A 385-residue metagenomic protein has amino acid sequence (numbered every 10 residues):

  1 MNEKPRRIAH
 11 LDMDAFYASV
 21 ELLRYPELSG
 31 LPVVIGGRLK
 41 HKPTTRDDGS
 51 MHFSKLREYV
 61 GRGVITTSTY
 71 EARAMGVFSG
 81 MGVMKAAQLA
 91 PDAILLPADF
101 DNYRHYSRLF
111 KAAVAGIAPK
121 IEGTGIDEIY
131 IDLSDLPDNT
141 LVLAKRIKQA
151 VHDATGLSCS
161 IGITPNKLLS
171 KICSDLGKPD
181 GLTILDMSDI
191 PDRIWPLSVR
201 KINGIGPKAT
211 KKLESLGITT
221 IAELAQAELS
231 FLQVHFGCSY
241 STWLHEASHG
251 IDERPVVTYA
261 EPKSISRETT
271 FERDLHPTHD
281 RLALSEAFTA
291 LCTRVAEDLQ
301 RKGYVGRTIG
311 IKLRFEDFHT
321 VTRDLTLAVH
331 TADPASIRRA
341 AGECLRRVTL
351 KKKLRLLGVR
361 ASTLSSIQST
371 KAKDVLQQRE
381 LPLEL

Functional and structural regions predicted by a protein language model:
M1-I126: Residues that scaffold, gate, or flank divalent-cation-dependent active/transport sites
E3, H10, K201, A209-L356 (+1 more regions): DNA-contacting surface of Y-family translesion DNA polymerases
V20-L22, T45-D48, L169-G177, V256-Y259: Short acidic, glycine/serine/threonine-rich loops at helix termini
I121, G177-T183, I218-I221, T242: A short alpha->loop->secondary-structure connector
I121-G125, I161, G303-Y304: Short beta-strand
E128-D132: A generic structural motif
N139-S198: Long, highly charged, low-complexity intrinsically disordered interaction regions that mediate electrostatic DNA/RNA
